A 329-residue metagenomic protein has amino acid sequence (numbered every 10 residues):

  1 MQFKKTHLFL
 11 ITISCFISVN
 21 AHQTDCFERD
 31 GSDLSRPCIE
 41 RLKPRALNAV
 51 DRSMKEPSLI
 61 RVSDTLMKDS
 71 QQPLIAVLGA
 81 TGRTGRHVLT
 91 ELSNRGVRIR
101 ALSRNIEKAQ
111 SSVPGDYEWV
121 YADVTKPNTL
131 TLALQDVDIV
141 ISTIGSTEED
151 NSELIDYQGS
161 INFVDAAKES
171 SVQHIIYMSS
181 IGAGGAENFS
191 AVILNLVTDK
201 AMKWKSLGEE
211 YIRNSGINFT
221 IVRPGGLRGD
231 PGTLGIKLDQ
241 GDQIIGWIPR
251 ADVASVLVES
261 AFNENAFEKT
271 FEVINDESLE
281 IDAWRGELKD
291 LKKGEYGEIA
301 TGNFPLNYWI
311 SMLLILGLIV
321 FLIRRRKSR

Functional and structural regions predicted by a protein language model:
I75-R95: N-terminal Rossmann NAD(P)H-binding glycine-rich loop of SDR-like oxidoreductase domains
L78, E153-Y157, A191-S206, Q243-A251: Short-chain dehydrogenase/reductase
L78, L102, T143-I144, I175-I181 (+1 more regions): SDR active-site strand-loop-helix element
A80, G229-L314, F321-S328: Active-site-lining helix/loop region of Rossmann-like oxidoreductase modules
L102-I106, V124: N-terminal Rossmann-fold cofactor-binding loop
E118-D138: Conserved Rossmann-fold cofactor-binding substructure of NAD(P)-dependent oxidoreductases
Q135-I175, S206-Y211: NAD(P)-cofactor binding segment of oxidoreductase domains
S179-G182, F189-A191, N195-V197, L207-P231: Conserved beta-loop-beta element that borders a ligand/cofactor-binding pocket
